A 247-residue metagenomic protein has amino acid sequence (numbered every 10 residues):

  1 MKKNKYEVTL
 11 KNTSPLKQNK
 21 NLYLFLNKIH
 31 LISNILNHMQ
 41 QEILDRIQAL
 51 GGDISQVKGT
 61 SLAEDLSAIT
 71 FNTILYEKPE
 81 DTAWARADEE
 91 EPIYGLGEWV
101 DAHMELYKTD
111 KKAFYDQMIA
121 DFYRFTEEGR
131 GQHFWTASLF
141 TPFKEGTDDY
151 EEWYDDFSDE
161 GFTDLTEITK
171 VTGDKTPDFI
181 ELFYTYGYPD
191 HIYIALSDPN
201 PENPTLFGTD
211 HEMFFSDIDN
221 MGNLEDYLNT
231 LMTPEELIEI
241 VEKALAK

Functional and structural regions predicted by a protein language model:
M1-H38: N-terminal amphipathic/basic-hydrophobic helices that include classical n-h-c signal peptides and signal-anchor
N19, Q40-I43, L96, L224 (+1 more regions): Short amphipathic alpha-helical segments that mediate assembly, nucleic-acid/protein binding, or membrane association
N37-Y184: A surface-exposed partner-binding patch
T126-E127, P189-I192, F215: Short catalytic/ligand-binding loop motif for oxyanion handling, primarily in non-cytosolic enzymes, centered on
P177, G187-I194: Short, surface-exposed coil-to-beta transition loops
D178, N203-T205: A generic secondary-structure signal marking the coil-to-beta-strand transition
G187, S197-P199, L206-V241: A recognition module on extended beta-rich or small alphabeta surfaces enriched in W/G with H and D/E
L245-K247: Short acidic DE-rich linear segments
